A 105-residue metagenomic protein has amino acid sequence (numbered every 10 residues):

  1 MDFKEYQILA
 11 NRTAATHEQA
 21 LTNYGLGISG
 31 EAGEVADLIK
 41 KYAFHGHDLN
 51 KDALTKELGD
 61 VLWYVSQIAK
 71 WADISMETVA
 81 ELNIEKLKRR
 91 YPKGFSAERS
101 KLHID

Functional and structural regions predicted by a protein language model:
M1-L58, L62-D105: Flexible "arm" and connector segments at domain edges
